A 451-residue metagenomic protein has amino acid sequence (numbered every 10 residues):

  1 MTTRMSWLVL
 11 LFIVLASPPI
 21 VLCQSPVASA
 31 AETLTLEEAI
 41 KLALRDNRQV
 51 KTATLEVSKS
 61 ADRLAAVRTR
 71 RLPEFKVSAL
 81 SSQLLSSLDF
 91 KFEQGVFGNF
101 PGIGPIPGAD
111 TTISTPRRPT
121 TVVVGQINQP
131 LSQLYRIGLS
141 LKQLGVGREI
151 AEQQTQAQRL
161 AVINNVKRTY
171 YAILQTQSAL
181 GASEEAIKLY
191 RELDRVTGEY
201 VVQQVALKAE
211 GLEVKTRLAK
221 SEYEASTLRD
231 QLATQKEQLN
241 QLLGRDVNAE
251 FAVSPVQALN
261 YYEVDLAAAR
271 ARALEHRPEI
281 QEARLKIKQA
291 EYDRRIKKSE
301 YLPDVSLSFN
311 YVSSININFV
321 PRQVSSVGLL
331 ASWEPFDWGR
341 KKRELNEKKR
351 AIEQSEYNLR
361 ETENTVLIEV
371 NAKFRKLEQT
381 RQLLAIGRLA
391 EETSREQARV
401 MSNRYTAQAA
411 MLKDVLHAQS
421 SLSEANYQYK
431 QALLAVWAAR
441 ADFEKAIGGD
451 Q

Functional and structural regions predicted by a protein language model:
S6, L34, T155-R272, K373-K376 (+4 more regions): Periplasmic alpha-helical coiled-coil/stalk elements that build and connect Gram-negative outer-membrane
L8-P19: Bacterial N-terminal signal peptides
L22-S29, Q83-L85, Q428-Q451: Acidic, low-complexity, intrinsically disordered peripheral segments
C23-S81, S86-S87, P130-L131, V205 (+6 more regions): Bacterial Sec-pathway N-terminal export signals of envelope proteins
T35, E74-A157, Q281-T362, K373: Small/polar-residue-enriched beta-strand and adjacent coil segments characteristic of outer-membrane beta-barrel
T52-V67, Q158, V162-S183, E192 (+6 more regions): Amphipathic alpha-helical coiled-coil segments
L228, P278, A432: Metallo-beta-lactamase
